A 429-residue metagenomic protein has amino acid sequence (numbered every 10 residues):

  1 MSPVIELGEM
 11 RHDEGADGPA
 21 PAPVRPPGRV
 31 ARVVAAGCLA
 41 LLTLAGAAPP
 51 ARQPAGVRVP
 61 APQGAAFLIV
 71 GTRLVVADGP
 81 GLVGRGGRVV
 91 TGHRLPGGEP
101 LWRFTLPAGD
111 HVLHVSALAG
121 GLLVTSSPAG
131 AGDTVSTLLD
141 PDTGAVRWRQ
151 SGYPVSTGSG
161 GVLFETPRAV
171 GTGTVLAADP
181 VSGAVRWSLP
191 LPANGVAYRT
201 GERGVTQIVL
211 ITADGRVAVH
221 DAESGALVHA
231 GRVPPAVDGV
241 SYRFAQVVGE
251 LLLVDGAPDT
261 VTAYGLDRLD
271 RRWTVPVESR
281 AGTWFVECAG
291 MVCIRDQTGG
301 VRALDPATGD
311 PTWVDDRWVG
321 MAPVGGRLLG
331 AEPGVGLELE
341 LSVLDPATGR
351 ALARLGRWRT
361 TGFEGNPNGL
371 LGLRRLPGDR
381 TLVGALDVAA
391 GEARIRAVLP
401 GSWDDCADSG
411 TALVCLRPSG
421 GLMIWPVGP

Functional and structural regions predicted by a protein language model:
M1-P429: Secretory-pathway ectodomains
